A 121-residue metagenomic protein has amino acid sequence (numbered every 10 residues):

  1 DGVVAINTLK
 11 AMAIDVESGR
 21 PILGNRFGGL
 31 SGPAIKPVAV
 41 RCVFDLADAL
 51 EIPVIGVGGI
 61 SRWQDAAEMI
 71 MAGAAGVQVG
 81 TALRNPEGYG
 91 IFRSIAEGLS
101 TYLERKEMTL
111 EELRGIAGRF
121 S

Functional and structural regions predicted by a protein language model:
D1, D48-E51, A75, E97-M108: Generic secondary-structure signature for well-ordered alpha-helical cores
D1-I52: Glycine/Thr-rich beta-alpha phosphate-binding loop at enzyme active sites
G2-M12, G59-I60, D65-S94: Glycine-rich phosphate-binding active-site loops on the catalytic face of alpha/beta enzymes
L30-P33, G56-V57, V79-G80: Thr-Gly-centered strand-to-loop micro-motif
K36, E97-S121: Extended, intrinsically disordered, low-complexity segments
K36, I52-Q64: Glycine-rich beta-to-alpha transition loops that act as phosphate-gripper elements at the mouths of alpha/beta enzyme
V38-C42, D65, I91-L99, T109: General structural feature for long, well-ordered alpha-helical segments within catalytic domains of soluble enzymes
